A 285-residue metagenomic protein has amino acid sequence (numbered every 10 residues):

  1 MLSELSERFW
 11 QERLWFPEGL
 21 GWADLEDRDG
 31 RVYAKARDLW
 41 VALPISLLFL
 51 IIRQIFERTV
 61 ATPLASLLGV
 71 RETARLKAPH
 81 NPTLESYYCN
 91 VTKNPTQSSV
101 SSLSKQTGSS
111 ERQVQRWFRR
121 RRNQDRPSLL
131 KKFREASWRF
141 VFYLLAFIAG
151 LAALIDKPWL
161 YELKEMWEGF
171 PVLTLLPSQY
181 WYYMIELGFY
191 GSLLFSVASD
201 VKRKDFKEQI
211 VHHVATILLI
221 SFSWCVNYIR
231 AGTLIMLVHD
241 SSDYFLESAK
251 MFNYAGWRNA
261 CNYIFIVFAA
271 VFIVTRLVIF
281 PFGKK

Functional and structural regions predicted by a protein language model:
M1-R230, N253-F272, F280-K285: Membrane-helix and juxtamembrane interface regions of eukaryotic multi-pass membrane proteins
M236-D240, A269-I273: Transmembrane helix-bundle signature of multi-pass membrane transporters/permeases
V238-A249: Alpha-helical transmembrane segments and their membrane-interface exit regions
